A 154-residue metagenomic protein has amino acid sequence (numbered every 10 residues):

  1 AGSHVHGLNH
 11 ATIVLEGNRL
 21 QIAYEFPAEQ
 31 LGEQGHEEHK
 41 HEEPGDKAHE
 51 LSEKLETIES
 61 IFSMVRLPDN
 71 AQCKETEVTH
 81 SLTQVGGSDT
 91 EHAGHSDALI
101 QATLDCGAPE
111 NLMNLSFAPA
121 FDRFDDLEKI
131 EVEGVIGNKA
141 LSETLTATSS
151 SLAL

Functional and structural regions predicted by a protein language model:
G2-L154: N-terminal soluble domains immediately following signal/targeting peptides that reside in extracytoplasmic
